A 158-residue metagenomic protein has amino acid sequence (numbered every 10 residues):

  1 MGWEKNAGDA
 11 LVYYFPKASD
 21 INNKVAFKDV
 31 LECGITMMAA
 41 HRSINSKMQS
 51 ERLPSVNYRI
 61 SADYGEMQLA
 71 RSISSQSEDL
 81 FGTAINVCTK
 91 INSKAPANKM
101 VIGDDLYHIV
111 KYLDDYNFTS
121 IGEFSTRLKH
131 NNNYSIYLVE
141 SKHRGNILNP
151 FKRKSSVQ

Functional and structural regions predicted by a protein language model:
M1, S19-I60, Y64, T83-I85 (+1 more regions): Alpha-helical scaffold within the catalytic cores of cyclic-nucleotide enzymes
M1-S19: Conserved helix-loop-beta segment at the catalytic/binding core of cyclic-nucleotide signaling proteins
A7, S50-Y58, M100-D104: Acidic/histidine metal-binding catalytic segments
V12, A39-A40, D63, D79 (+1 more regions): Structured catalytic cores of enzymes that bind and process phosphorylated ligands/cofactors
D20-I21, S74-E78: Short glycine-enriched, charge-decorated loop/helix-capping segments at active-site entrances that position
D63, T83-H108: Catalytic/regulatory signature loops of cyclic-dinucleotide turnover enzymes and related class III nucleotidyl cyclases
Q68-S72, V110-L113: Switch/connector loops and helix/strand junctions flanking conserved nucleotide-binding motifs in nucleotide-processing
A97-Q158: Intrinsically disordered, glycine/charged-rich C-terminal tails and inter-domain linkers that flank nucleotidyl cyclase
